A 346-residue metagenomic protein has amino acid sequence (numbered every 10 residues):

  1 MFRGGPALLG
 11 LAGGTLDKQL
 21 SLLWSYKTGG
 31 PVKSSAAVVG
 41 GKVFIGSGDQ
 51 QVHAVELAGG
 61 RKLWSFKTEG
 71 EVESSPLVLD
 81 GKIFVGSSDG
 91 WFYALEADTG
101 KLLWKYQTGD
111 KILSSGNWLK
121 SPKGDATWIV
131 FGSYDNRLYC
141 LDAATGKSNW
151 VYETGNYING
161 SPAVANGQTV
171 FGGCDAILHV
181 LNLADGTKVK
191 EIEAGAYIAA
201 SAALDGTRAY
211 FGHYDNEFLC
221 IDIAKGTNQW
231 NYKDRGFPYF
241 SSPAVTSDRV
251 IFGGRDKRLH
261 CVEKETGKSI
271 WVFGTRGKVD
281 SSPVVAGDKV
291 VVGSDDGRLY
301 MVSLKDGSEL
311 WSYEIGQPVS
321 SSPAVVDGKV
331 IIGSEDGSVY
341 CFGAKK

Functional and structural regions predicted by a protein language model:
M1-L22: Blade/loop signatures of beta-propeller domains
M1-R3, G29-H53, F66-Y93, Y106 (+7 more regions): Repeat-blade elements of multi-bladed beta-propeller folds
G10, E314, K329, A344-K345: Intrinsically disordered low-complexity regions specifically enriched for long asparagine
L20, W24, A36-V39: Active-site-flanking structural segment that lines cofactor/substrate pockets
L22-Y26, R61-F66, K101-Y106, K147-Y152 (+4 more regions): A short beta-strand motif characteristic of beta-propeller blades
E56-G60, E96-T99, D142-G146, N182-G186 (+4 more regions): Short loop/turn segments that connect beta-strands within beta-propeller blades
V302-A324: Short cationic/low-complexity microdomains
